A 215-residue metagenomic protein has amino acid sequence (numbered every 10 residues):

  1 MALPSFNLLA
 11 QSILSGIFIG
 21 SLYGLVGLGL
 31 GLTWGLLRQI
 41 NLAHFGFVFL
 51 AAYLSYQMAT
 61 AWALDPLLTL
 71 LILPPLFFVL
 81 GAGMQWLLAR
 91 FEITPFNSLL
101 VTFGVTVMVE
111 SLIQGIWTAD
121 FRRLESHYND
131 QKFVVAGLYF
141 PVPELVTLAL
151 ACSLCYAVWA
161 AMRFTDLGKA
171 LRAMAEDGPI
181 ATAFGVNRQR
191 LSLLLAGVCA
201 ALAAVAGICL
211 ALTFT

Functional and structural regions predicted by a protein language model:
F6-S15, W62-L71, F91-F96, V134-T147 (+1 more regions): Interfacial loop-to-helix junctions that mark the boundaries of transmembrane helices in multi-pass membrane
L8-T60, G83-I93, N97: Single transmembrane alpha-helix segments in multi-pass membrane proteins
S12, G16, G20-G31, F49 (+8 more regions): Small-residue faces within membrane-embedded alpha-helices
I19, Y139-T215: Helix-loop-helix "hairpin" substructures at the membrane interface of multi-pass membrane proteins
L30, A63-T106, L112: Alpha-helical transmembrane segments within multi-pass membrane transporters and channels
L30-A51, P66, P95-S98, L167-A170 (+3 more regions): Short, non-helical or kinked segments that cap or interrupt transmembrane helices
M58, W62, F91-E92, I116-D120 (+2 more regions): Helix-loop junctions at the membrane-solvent interface of multi-pass transporters, primarily the C-terminal
L100-F103, V107-A136: Extracellular/periplasmic helix-loop junction at the C-terminal end of a transmembrane helix in multi-pass membrane
